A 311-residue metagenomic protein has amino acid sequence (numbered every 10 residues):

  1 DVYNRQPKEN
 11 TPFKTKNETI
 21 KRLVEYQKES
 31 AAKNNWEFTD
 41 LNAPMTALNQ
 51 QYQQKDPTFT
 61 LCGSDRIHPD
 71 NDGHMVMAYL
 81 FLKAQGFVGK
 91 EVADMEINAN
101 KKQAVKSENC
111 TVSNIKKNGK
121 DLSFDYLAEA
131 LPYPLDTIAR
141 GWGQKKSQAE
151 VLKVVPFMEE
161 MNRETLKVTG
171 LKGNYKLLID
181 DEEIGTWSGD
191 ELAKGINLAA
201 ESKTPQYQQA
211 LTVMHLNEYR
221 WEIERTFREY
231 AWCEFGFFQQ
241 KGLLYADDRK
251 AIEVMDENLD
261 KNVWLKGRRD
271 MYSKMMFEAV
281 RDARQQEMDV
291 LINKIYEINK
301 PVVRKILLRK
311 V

Functional and structural regions predicted by a protein language model:
D1, N17-F59, M75-A93, N174-K176 (+1 more regions): Extracellular serine-dependent O-acyl
V2-Q6: Conserved small/polar residues in nucleotide/adenosyl-binding loops
K8-F13, P57-D65: Flexible glycine/proline-enriched surface loops and loop-helix/loop-strand junctions
P12, K16-I20, R66, D70: Residue-level preference for long, well-ordered alpha-helices that form the structural scaffold of enzyme catalytic
T60-V311: Conserved catalytic region of serine esterases and O-acyltransferases that act on ester linkages in lipids
